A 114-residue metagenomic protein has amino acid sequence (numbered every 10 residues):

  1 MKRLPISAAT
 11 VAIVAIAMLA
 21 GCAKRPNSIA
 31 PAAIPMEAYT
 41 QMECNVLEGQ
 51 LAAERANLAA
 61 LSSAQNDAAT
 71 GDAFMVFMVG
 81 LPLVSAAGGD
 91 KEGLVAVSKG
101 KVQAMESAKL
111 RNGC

Functional and structural regions predicted by a protein language model:
M1-V11: Bacterial N-terminal signal peptides that target proteins for export
M18-G21: C-terminal motif of bacterial Sec signal peptides marking the signal peptidase cleavage site
A23-P26: Bacterial signal peptide processing site
P31-A59, E92, Q103: Post-signal peptide N-terminal segment of mature Sec-exported envelope proteins
L51, R55-L58, S62-Q65, E106-G113: Sec/Tat-exported extracytoplasmic proteins
S63-F74: Membrane-penetrating hydrophobic segments
A73-C114: Compact alpha-helical subdomains of small soluble proteins
